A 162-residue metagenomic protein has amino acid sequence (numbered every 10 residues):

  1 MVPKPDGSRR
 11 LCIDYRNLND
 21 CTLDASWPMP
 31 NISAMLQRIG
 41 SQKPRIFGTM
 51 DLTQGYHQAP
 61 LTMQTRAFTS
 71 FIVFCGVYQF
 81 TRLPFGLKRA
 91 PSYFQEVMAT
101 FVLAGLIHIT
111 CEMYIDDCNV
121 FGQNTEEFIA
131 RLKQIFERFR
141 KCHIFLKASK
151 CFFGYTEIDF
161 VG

Functional and structural regions predicted by a protein language model:
M1-G162: Retroelement reverse transcriptase polymerase core
